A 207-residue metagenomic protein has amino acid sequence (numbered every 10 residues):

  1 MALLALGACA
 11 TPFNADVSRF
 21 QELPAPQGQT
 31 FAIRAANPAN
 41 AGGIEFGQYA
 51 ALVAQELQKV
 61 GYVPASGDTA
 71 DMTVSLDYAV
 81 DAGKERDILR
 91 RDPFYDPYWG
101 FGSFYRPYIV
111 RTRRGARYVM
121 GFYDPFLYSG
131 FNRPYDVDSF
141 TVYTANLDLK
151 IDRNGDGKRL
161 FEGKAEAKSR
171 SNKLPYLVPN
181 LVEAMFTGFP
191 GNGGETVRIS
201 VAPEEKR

Functional and structural regions predicted by a protein language model:
L3-Q27: Bacterial Sec signal peptide processing site at the extreme N-terminus
Q27-N40: Acidic/histidine-rich, surface-exposed loop or edge segments in extracytoplasmic proteins
Q27-Q29, V60, A70-V74, Y143-D148 (+1 more regions): Envelope-exposed proteins and targeting segments
N40-A51, D68, N172-N180: Soluble non-cytosolic domains of exported or imported proteins
V60-D71, N192-V201: Surface-exposed patches in mature extracellular/periplasmic domains of secreted proteins
G67-E85, A202-K206: Acidic helix-start/capping segments at beta-turn-to-alpha-helix junctions
A82-T144, D148: Low-complexity, compositionally biased segments in intrinsically disordered regions
R133-S139, N146-D148, G155-N192: Short secondary-structure boundary motifs at beta->alpha junctions and helix caps
